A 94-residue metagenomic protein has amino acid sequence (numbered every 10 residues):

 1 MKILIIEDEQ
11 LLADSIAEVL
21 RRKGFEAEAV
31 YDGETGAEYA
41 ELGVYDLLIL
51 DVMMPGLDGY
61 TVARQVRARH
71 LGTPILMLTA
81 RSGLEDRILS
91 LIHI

Functional and structural regions predicted by a protein language model:
M1-I92: N-terminal/domain-start alpha-helical segments
